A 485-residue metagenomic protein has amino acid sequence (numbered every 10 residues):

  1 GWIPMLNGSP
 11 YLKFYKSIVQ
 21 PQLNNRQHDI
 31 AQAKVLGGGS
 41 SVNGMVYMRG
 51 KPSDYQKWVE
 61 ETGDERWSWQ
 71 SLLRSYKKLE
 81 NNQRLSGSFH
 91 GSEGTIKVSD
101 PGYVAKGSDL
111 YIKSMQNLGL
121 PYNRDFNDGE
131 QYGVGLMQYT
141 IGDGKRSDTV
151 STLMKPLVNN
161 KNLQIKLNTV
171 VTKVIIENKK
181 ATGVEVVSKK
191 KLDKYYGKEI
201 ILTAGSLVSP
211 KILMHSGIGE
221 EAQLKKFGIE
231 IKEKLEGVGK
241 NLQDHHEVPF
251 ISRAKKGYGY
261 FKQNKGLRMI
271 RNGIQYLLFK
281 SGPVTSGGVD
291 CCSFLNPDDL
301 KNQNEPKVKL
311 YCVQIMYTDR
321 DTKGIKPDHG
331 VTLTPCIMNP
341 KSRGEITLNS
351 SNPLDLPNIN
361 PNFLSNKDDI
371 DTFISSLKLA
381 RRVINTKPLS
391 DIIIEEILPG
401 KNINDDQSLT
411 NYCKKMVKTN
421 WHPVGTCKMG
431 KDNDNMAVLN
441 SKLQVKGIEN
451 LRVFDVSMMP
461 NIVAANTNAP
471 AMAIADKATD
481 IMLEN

Functional and structural regions predicted by a protein language model:
G1-N485: N-terminal redox-cofactor-binding region of secreted/periplasmic oxidoreductases
